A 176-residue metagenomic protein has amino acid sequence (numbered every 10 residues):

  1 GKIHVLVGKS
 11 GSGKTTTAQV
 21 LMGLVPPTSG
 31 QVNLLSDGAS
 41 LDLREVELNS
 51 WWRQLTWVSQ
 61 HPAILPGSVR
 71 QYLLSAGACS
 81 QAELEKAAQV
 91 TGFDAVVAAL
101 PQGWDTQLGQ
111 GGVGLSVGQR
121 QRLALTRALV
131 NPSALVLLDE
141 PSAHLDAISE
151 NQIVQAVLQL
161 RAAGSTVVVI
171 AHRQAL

Functional and structural regions predicted by a protein language model:
V5, N49, R53-Q60, V168: ABC nucleotide-binding domain signature
V7-K9: The feature captures the beta-strand-to-loop junction immediately N-terminal to the Walker
S12: ATP-binding Walker
T16, T56, Y72, T106-L176: ABC-family ATPase nucleotide-binding domain "signature/switch" substructure
M22: Helix-to-loop junction immediately C-terminal to a conserved catalytic motif
P26, Q31-R53: ABC ATPase NBD Q-loop/coupling interface
Q31-D37, R70-Q110, V154-Q155, Q159: ABC ATPase nucleotide-binding domain helical subdomain, centered on the C-loop/LSGGQ "ABC signature"
H61-G67, G77-A78: Conserved Q-loop
